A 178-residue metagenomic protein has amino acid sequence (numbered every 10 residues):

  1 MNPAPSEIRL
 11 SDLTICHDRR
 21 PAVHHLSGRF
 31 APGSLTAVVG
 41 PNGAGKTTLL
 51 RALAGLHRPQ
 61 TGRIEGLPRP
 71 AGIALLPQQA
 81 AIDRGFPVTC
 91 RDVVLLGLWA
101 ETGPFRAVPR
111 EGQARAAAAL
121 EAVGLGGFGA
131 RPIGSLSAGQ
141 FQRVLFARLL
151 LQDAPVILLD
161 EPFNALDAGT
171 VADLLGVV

Functional and structural regions predicted by a protein language model:
I8, A22-H24: Conserved structural motif at the start of ABC-family nucleotide-binding domains
V39-P41: The feature captures the beta-strand-to-loop junction immediately N-terminal to the Walker
A54: Helix-to-loop junction immediately C-terminal to a conserved catalytic motif
R110-F128: Conserved ABC ATPase "signature" region
P132-L136, Q140: Conserved ABC ATPase signature
F146-A147: Hydrophobic anchor residue at the start of the ABC signature
I157-E161, L166: Catalytic Walker B motif of ABC-type/P-loop ATPase nucleotide-binding domains
